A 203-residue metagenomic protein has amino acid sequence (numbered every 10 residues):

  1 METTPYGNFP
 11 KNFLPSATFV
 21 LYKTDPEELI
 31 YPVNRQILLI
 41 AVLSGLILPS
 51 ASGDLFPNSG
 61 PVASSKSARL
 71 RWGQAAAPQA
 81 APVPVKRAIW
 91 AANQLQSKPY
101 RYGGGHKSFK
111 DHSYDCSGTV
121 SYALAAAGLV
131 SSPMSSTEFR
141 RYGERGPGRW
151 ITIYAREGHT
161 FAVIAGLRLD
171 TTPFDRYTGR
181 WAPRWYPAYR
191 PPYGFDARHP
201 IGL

Functional and structural regions predicted by a protein language model:
E2, Y31-N34: N-terminal hydrophobic targeting signals that begin at the initiator methionine
T3-G7, L14-S16: Cationic, amphipathic, low-complexity segments that mediate targeting or membrane/lipid association
K11-N12, T24: Polybasic, lysine-rich low-complexity intrinsically disordered segments
T18-Y22, L29-I30: Short, positively charged and aromatic/hydrophobic N-terminal segments
N34-Y100, D175-L203: Intrinsically disordered, low-complexity, Pro/Ser/Thr/Asn/Gly/Ala-rich spacer/linker segments adjacent to signal
P82-G143: Secreted/periplasmic proteins that engage bacterial cell-wall peptidoglycan
I89, S121, A127-L203: ...with weaker cross-activation on analogous glycine-rich loops/strands in unrelated enzymes
